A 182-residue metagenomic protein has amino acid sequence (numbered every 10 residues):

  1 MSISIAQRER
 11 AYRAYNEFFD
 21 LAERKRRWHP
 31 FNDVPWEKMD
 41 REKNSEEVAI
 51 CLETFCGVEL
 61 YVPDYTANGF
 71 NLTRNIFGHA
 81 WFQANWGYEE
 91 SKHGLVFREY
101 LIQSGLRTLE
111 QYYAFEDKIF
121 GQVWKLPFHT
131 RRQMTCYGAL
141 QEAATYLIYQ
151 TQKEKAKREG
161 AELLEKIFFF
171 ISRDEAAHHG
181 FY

Functional and structural regions predicted by a protein language model:
M1-Y182: Non-heme di-metal
